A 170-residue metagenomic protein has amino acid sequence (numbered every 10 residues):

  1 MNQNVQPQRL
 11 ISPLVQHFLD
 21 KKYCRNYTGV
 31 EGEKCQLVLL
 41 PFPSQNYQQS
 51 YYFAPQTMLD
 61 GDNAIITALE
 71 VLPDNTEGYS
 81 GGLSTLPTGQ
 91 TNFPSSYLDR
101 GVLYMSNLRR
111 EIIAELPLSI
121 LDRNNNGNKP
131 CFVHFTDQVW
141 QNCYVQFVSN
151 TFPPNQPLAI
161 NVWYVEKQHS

Functional and structural regions predicted by a protein language model:
M1-S170: Beta-strand-centric surfaces of beta-sandwich/beta-rich domains
